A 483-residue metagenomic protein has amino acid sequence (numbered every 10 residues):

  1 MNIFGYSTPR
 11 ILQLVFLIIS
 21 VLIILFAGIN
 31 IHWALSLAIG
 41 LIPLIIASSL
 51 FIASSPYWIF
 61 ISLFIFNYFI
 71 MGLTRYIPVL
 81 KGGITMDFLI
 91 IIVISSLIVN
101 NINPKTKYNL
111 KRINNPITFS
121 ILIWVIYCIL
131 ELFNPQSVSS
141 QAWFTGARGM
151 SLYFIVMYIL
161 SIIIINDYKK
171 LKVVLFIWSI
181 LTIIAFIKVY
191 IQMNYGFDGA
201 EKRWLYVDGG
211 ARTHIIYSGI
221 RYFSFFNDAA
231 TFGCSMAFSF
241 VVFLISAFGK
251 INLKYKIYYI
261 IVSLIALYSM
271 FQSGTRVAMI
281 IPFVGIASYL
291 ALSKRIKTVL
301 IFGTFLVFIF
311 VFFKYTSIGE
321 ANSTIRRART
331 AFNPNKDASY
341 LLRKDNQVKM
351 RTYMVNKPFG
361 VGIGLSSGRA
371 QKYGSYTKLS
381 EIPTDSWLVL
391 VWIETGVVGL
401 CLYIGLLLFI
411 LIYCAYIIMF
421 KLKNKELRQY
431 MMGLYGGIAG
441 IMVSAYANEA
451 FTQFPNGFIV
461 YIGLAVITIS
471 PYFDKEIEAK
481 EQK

Functional and structural regions predicted by a protein language model:
N2-N103, L130-E131, I441-V443: N-terminal signal-anchor transmembrane segment
S7, L44-I45, V125-F133, V156 (+5 more regions): Alpha-helical transmembrane segments of multi-pass inner-membrane proteins
V21-L22, V241, F409, G433-K483: Transmembrane alpha-helices of multi-pass inner-membrane enzymes
G83-V93, P116-I126, S140-I163, F176 (+1 more regions): Aromatic-anchored transmembrane helix interface
I187, M193-F197, S273, L290-P334 (+1 more regions): A membrane-periplasm/extracellular boundary helix in multi-pass inner-membrane enzymes that assemble envelope glycans
I216, E320, R329-T395: Long extracytoplasmic/lumenal interhelical loops at the membrane interface of multi-pass membrane proteins
S224, D228-A230, A266-S269, P358 (+3 more regions): A conserved mid-to-late transmembrane alpha helix and its immediate loop/hinge that forms the functional core
A247, L253, A287, L300 (+1 more regions): Hydrophobic transmembrane alpha-helices and their immediate junctions
